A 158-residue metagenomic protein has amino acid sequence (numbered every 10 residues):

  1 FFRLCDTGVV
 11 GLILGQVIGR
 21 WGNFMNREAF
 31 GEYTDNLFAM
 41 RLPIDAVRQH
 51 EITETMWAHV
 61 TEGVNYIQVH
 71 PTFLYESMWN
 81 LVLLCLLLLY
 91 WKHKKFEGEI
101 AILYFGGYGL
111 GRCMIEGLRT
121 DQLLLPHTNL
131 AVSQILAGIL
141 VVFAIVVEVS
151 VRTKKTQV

Functional and structural regions predicted by a protein language model:
F1-V158: A feature for loop-to-transmembrane-helix boundaries and adjacent hydrophobic helices in multi-pass integral membrane
